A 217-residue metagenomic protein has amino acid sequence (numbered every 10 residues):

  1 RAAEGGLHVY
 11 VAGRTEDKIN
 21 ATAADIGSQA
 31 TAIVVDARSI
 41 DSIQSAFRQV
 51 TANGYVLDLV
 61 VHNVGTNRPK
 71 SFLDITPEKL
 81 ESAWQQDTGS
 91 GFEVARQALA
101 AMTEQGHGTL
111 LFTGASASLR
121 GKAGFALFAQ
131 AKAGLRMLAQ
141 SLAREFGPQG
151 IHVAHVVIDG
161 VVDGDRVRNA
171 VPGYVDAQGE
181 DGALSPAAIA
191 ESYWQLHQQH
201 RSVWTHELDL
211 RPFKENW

Functional and structural regions predicted by a protein language model:
R1-Y10: Canonical Rossmann dinucleotide-binding motif of NAD(H)/NADP(H)-dependent dehydrogenases/reductases, specifically
I26-D41: Rossmann-fold cofactor-recognition segment
Y55-D58, S71, M102-A115, P148-I151: Active-site loop of short-chain dehydrogenase/reductase
L57-G65, D87, F112, A154: Rossmann-fold scaffold of SDR-type NAD(P)-dependent oxidoreductases
T66, L73-F92, L111, L135: Catalytic Tyr-X3-Lys loop
A95-R96, Q140: A short, exposed helix-loop element centered on a Lys and neighboring polar residues
T109-G134, A139-Q140, R144-G147, V162: Catalytic loop of short-chain dehydrogenase/reductase
P148-I151, H155-G160, G173-W217: C-terminal helical subdomain
